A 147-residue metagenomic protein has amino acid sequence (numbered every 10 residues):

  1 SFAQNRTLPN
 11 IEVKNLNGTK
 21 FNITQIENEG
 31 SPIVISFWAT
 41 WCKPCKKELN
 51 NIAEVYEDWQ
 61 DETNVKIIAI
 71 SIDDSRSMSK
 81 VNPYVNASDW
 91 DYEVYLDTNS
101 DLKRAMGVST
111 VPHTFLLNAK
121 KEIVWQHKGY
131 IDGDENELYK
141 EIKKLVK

Functional and structural regions predicted by a protein language model:
S1-K14, W125-H127, N136-E137: N-terminal targeting signals for export/organelle localization
E12-P32: A short beta-strand-turn-helix
G30-I33, W38-W41, T110: Short pre-active-site segment immediately N-terminal to redox-active cysteine/selenocysteine motifs in thiol-based
V34-I35, I67, T114: Hydrophobic beta-strand anchors of alpha/beta hydrolase catalytic cores
F37-E54: Conserved redox-active cysteine motifs that mediate thiol-disulfide chemistry, especially di-cysteine Cys-X(1-2)-Cys
N64-M78, D91-N99: Thiol-based oxidoreductase modules, predominantly thioredoxin-like and allied folds used for disulfide exchange
N82-A119: Short, internal strand/loop/helix patches that form the active-site neighborhood or redox-interaction surface
L116-K147: Thiol-/selenol-based redox modules, centered on thioredoxin-like and closely related oxidoreductase domains
